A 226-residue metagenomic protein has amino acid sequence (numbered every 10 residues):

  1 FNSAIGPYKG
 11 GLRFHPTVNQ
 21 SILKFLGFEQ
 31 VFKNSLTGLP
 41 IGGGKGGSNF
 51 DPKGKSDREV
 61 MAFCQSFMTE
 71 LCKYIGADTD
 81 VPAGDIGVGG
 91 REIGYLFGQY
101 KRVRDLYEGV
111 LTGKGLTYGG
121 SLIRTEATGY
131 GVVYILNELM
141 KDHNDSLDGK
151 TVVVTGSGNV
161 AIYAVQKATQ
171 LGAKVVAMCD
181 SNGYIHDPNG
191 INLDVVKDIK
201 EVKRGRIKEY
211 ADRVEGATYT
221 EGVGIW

Functional and structural regions predicted by a protein language model:
F1-F25, E29-F32, P40, N49-F50 (+1 more regions): Generic N-terminal targeting/processing segments that precede catalytic cores or assembly contacts
F1-S3, G43-S48, G87-V88, G158 (+1 more regions): Glycine-rich beta-alpha junction loops
S3, P7-K9, V31-L36, G43 (+6 more regions): Residue-level signal for pocket-adjacent positions within structured domains
A4, P40, C72-K73, Q166-A168: A general structural signal for short secondary-structure junctions and capping/turn motifs
H15, F32-D148: Glycine/serine-rich phosphate-binding loop and adjoining beta1-alpha1 elements at the start of nucleotide-handling
I22, E59, R91-Y95, V195 (+1 more regions): Exposed alpha-helical structural elements
L26, E70, Y95-Q99, D198-V202 (+1 more regions): Residues that form generic nucleotide/phosphate-binding pockets
T112-G115, G120-I225: Glycine-rich phosphate/diphosphate-binding loop of Rossmann-like nucleotide-binding domains
